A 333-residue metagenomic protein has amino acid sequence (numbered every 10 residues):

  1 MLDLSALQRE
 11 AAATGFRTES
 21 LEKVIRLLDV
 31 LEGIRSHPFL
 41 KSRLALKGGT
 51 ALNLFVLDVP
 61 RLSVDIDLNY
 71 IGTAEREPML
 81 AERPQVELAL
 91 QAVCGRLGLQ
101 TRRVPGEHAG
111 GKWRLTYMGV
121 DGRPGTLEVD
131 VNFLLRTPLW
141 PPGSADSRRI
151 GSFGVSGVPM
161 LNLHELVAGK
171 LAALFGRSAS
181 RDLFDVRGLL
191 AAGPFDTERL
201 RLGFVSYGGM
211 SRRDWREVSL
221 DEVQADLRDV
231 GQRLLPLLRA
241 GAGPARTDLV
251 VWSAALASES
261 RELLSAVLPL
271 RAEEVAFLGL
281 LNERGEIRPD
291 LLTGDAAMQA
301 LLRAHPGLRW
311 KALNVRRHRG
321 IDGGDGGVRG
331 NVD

Functional and structural regions predicted by a protein language model:
M1-L44, L54-I66, Y70-D333: Structured mid-to-C-terminal alpha-helical surface segments
L46-T50: Glycine-rich beta-strand-to-loop/alpha-helix junction loops that act as flexible
